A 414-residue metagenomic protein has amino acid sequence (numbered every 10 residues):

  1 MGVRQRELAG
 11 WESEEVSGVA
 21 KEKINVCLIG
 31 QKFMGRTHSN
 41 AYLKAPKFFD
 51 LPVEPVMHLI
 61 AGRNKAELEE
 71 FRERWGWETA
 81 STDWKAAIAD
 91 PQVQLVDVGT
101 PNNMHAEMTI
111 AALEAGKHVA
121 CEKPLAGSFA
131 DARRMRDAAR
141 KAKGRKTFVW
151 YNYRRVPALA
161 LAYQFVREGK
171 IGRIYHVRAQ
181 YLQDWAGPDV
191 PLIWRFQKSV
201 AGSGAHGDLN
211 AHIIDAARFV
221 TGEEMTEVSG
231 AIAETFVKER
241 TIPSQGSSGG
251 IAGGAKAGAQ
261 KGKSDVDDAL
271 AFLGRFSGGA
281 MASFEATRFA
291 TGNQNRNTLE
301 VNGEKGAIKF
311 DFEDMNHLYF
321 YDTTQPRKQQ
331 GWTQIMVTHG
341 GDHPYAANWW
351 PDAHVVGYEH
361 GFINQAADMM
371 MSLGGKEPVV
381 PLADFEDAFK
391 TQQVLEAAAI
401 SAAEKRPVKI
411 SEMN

Functional and structural regions predicted by a protein language model:
R4-W75: N-terminal Rossmann-like dinucleotide-binding module
G10-E14, K23, K32, V237-D267 (+4 more regions): C-terminal glycine/acidic-rich active-site capping loop/insertion
M34, R145-F148, Y153-S264, L318 (+2 more regions): Predominantly a Rossmann-like dinucleotide-binding segment in NAD(P)-dependent oxidoreductases
A45-V53, A142, G169, G375-K376: Alpha-helix termini
P55-L59, Q94-V96, G204: Short active-site oxyanion
E78-D83: Conserved SAM-binding strand-loop segment of SAM-dependent methyltransferases
D90, L95-R154, G169: Beta-strand-loop-alpha-helix segment that lines the small-molecule cofactor/substrate pocket of alpha/beta enzymes
A211, E285-Q294, H354: Glycine-rich phosphate/pyrophosphate-binding beta-alpha loops
